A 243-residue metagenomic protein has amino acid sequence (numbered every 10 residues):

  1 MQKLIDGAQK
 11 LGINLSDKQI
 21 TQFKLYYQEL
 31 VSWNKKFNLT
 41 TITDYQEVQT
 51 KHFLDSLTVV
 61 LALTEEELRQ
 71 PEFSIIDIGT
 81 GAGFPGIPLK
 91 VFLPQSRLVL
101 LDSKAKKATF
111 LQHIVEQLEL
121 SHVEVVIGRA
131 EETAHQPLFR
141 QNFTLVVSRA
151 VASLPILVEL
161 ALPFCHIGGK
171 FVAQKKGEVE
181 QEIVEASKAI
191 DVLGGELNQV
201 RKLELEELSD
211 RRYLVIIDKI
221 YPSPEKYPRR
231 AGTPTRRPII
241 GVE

Functional and structural regions predicted by a protein language model:
M1-I76, K106-T109, H113-V123: Class I SAM-dependent transferase core
D17, I127-R129, R201: Short loop/edge segments at beta-strand edges and connector loops that shape dinucleotide/nucleotide cofactor-binding
L57-A152, V158: Conserved SAM/SAH cofactor-binding pocket of Class I
L93, C165-I167: Helix-to-beta-strand junctions that scaffold the AdoMet/dcAdoMet cofactor pocket in Class I SAM-dependent enzymes
K107-T109, V179, I183: Short alpha-helix immediately C-terminal to the canonical SAM-binding loop
E131, K176-E180, L205: Short "lid" loop at the C-terminus of a central beta-strand within the Rossmann-like core of SAM-dependent
G168-E178: Conserved beta-strand signature within the Rossmann-like core of class I S-adenosyl-L-methionine
V184-E243: SAM/dcSAM-binding transferase cores
